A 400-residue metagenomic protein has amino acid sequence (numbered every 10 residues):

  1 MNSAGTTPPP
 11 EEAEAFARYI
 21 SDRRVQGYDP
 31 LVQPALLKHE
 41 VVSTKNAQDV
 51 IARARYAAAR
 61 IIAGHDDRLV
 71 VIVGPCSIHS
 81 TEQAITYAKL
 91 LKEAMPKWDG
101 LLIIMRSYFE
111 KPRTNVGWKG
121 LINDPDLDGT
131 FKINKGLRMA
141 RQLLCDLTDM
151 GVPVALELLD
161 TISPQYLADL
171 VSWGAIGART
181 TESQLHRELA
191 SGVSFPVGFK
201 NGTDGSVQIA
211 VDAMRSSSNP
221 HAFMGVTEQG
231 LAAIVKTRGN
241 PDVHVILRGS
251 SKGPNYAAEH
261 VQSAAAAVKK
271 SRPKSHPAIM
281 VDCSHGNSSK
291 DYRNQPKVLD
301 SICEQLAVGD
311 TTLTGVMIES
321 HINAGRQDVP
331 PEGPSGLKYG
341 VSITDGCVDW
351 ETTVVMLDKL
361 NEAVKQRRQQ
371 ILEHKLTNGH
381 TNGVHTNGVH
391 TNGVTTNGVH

Functional and structural regions predicted by a protein language model:
N2-G5, F16-I20, A88, A94 (+7 more regions): Active-site-facing alpha/beta catalytic cores
T7, R18-H65: N- or domain-start disorder-to-order transition segments that initiate the globular core
P34-V42, V71, T237-S251, L337: Gly-rich Lys/Arg/Thr-decorated short loops/hinges at beta-loop-alpha junctions or inter-strand turns that position
A59-R68, K270-S275: Glycine-rich phosphate/diphosphate-binding loops that line cofactor/substrate pockets in enzymes
V70-Q83, H285, D345: Conserved phosphate/anionic-ligand binding catalytic regions in large, soluble enzymes, centered on
G74, V281, D349: Conserved, mostly hydrophobic/aromatic
H321-I371: Internal helix-turn-beta structural module
N378-N382, N387, N392, N397: Asparagine/serine/threonine-enriched low-complexity, disordered tracts, especially those forming N-linked glycosylation
